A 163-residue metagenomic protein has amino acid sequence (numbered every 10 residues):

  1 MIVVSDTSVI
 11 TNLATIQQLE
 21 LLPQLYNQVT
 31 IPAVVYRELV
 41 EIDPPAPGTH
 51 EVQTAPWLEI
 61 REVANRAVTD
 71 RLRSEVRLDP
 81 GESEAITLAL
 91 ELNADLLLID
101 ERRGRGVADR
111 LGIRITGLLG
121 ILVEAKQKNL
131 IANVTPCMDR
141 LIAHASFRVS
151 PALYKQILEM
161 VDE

Functional and structural regions predicted by a protein language model:
M1-L96, R102-R105, R110-I113, V123 (+1 more regions): Active-site-proximal, substrate-binding regions of enzyme catalytic domains and RNA-binding/basic surfaces
G112-R114, A132-N133: Short low-complexity, flexible loop/linker segments enriched in glycine and/or proline with clustered acidic
L119-Q127: Short alpha-helix plus adjacent loop in nuclease-associated cores
Q127-E163: Long, charged alpha-helical interface segments
